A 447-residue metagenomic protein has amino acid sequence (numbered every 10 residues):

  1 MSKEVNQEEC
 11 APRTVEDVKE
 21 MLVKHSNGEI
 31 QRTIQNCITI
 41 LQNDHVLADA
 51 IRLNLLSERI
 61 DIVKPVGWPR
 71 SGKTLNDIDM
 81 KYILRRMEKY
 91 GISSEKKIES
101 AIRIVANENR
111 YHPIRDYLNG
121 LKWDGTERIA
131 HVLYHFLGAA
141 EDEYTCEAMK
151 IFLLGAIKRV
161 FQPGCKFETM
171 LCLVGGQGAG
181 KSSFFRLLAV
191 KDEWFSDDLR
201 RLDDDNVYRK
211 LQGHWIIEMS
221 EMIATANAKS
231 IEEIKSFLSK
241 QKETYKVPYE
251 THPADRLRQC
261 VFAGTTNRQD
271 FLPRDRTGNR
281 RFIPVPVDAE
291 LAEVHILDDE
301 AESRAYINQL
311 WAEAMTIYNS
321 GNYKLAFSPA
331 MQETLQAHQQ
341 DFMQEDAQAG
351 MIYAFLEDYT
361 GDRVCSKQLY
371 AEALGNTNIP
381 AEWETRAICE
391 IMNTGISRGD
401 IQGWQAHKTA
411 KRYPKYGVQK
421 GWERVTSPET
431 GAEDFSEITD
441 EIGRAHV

Functional and structural regions predicted by a protein language model:
M1-R128, E143, E147, N378-W383 (+3 more regions): N-terminal nucleic-acid engagement/recognition segments and initiation subdomains in replication, restriction
K89-H112, K166, E193-L199, D203-L238 (+3 more regions): Feature primarily recognizes SF3-like P-loop helicase cores of small DNA viruses
I102-Q212, K367: P-loop NTPase catalytic core of nucleic-acid-dependent motor ATPases
